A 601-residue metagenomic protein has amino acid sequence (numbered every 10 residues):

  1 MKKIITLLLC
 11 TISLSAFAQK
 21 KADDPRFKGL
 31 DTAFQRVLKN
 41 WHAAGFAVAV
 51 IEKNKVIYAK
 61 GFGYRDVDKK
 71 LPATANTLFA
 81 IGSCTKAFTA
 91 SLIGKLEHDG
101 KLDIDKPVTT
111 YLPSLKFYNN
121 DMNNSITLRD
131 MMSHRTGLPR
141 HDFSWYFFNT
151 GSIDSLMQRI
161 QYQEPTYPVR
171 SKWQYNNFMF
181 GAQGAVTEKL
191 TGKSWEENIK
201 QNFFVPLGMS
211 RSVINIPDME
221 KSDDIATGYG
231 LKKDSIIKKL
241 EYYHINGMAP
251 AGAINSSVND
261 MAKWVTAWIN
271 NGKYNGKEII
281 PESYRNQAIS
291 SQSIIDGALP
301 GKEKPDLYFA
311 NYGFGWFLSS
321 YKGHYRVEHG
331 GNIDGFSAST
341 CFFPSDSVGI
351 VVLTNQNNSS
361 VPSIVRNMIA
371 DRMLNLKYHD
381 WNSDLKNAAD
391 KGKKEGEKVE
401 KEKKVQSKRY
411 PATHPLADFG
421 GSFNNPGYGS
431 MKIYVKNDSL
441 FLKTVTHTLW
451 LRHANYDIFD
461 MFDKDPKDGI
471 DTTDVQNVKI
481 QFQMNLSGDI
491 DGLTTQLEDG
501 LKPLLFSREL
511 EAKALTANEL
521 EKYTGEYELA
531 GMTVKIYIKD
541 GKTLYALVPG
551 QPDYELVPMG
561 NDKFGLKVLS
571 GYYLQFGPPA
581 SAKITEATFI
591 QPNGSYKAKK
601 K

Functional and structural regions predicted by a protein language model:
M1-A22: Bacterial Sec-dependent N-terminal signal peptides
Q19-K60, E188-Q201, V205, K239-A530 (+2 more regions): Catalytic loop of the DD-peptidase/beta-lactamase superfamily, centered on the K-T-G motif and neighboring
K20-A22, L78-A80, K116-N119, F143-F147 (+5 more regions): Second-shell loop/turn segments in exported
A22-F79, K101-D103, T110-Y111, F117-Y118 (+3 more regions): Short, conserved catalytic-motif segment at the N-terminal edge
A80-C84, L96-P139, F143, Q161-P165 (+3 more regions): Active-site helix/loop module of the DD-peptidase/beta-lactamase fold, centered on the serine-lysine SxxK catalytic
S83-C84, Q174-N177: Catalytic nucleophile serine of serine hydrolases, specifically the conserved "nucleophile elbow" pentapeptide
T89: Active/ligand-binding-proximal structured segments within catalytic/core domains that scaffold catalytic residues
T127, F178-M179: Mid-domain, small-residue-enriched loop/turn segments at the edges of structured enzyme/sensor domains
